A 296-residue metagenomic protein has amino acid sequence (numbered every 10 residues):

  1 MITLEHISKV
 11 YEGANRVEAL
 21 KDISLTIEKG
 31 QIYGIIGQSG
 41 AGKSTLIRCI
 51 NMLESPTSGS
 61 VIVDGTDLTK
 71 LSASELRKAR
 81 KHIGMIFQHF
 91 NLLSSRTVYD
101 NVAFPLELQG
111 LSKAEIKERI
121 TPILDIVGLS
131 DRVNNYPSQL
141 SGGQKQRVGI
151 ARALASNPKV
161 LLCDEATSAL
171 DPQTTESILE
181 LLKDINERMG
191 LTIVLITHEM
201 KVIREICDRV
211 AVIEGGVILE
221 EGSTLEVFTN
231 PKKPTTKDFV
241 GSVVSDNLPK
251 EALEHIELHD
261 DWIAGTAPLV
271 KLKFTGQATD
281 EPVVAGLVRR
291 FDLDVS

Functional and structural regions predicted by a protein language model:
N51: Helix-to-loop junction immediately C-terminal to a conserved catalytic motif
T66-D67, A103, E107, A114-D131: Conserved ABC ATPase "signature" region
R96-A103: Short coil-to-helix segment of the ABC ATPase nucleotide-binding domain corresponding to the Q-loop/switch region
N135-S138, A155-S156, C163: Conserved signature/switch motifs of ABC ATPase nucleotide-binding domains
I203-E205: A short, surface-exposed alpha-helical micro-motif characterized by mixed small hydrophobic and charged/polar residues
E221-G222, N230: ABC ATPase "signature
